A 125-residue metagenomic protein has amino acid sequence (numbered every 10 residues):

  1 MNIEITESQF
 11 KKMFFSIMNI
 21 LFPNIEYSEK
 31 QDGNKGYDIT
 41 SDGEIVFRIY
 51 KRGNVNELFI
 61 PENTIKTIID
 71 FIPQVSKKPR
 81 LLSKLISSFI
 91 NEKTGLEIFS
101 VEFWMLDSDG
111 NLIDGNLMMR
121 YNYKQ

Functional and structural regions predicted by a protein language model:
M1-I17: Short acidic, low-complexity intrinsically disordered linear motifs used for protein-protein interactions
F22-Q125: Compositionally biased low-complexity segments enriched in polar/charged residues
